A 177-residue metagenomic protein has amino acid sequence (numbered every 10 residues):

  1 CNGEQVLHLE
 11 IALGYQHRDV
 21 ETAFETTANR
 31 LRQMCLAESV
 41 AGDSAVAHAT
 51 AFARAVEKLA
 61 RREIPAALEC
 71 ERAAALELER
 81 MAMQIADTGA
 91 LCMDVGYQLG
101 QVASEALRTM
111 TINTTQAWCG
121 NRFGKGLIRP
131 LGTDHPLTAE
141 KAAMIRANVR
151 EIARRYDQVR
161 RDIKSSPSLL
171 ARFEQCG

Functional and structural regions predicted by a protein language model:
C1-G177: Active-site bordering "gate/hinge" segments that shape substrate access to catalytic or cofactor-binding pockets
